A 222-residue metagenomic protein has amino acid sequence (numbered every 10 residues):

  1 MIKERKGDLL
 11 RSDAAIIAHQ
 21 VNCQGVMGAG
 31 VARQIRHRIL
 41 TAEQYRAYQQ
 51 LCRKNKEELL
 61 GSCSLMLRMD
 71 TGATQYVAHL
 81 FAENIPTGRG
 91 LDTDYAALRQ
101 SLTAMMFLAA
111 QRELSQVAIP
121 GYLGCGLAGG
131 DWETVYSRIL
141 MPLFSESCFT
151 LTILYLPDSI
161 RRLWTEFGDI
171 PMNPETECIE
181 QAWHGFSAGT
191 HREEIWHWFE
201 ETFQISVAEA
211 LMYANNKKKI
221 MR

Functional and structural regions predicted by a protein language model:
M1-A118, Y122-R222: Macrodomain-like recognition of ADP-ribose-binding/processing modules
